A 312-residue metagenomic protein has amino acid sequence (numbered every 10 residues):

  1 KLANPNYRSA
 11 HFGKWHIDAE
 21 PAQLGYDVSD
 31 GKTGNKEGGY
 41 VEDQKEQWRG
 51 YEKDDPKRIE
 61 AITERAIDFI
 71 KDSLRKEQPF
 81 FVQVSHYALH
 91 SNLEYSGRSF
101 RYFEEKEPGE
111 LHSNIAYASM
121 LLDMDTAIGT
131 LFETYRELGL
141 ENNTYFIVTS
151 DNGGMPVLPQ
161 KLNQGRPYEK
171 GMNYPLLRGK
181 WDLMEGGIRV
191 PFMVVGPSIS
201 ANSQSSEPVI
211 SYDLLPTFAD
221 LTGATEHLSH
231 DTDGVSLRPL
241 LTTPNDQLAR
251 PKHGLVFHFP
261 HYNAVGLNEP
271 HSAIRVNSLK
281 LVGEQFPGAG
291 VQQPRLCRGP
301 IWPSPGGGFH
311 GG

Functional and structural regions predicted by a protein language model:
L2, F80-S85, Y117, L121 (+6 more regions): Beta-strand elements within well-structured catalytic alpha/beta cores of enzymes that handle phosphate/sulfate esters
A3-R8, W15-A118, Q293, C297-S304 (+1 more regions): Formylglycine-dependent
N4-A10, L24-D27, R75-V82, L140-F146 (+3 more regions): Loop/turn elements at helix/coil->beta-strand transitions in domains of secreted/extracellular proteins
W15-A19, N35-E37, Y87-S91, A127 (+5 more regions): Solvent-exposed loop/turn segments at secondary-structure junctions within structured extracellular/periplasmic domains
P21-G25, L93-Y95, E133-I199, I210: Histidine-centered active-site microenvironments of extracellular/periplasmic hydrolases and transferases
K45-Y51, G109-N114, V148, N173-L177 (+2 more regions): Flexible glycine/proline-enriched surface loops and loop-helix/loop-strand junctions
E60-E64, I115, L122-G129, G187-I188 (+3 more regions): A structural signal for well-ordered alpha-helical segments within the folded catalytic domains of diverse enzymes
G154-L183, I199-A201, E207, Y212-G311: C-terminal cap/loop subdomain of S1 sulfatases and analogous C-terminal strand-loop tails that border
